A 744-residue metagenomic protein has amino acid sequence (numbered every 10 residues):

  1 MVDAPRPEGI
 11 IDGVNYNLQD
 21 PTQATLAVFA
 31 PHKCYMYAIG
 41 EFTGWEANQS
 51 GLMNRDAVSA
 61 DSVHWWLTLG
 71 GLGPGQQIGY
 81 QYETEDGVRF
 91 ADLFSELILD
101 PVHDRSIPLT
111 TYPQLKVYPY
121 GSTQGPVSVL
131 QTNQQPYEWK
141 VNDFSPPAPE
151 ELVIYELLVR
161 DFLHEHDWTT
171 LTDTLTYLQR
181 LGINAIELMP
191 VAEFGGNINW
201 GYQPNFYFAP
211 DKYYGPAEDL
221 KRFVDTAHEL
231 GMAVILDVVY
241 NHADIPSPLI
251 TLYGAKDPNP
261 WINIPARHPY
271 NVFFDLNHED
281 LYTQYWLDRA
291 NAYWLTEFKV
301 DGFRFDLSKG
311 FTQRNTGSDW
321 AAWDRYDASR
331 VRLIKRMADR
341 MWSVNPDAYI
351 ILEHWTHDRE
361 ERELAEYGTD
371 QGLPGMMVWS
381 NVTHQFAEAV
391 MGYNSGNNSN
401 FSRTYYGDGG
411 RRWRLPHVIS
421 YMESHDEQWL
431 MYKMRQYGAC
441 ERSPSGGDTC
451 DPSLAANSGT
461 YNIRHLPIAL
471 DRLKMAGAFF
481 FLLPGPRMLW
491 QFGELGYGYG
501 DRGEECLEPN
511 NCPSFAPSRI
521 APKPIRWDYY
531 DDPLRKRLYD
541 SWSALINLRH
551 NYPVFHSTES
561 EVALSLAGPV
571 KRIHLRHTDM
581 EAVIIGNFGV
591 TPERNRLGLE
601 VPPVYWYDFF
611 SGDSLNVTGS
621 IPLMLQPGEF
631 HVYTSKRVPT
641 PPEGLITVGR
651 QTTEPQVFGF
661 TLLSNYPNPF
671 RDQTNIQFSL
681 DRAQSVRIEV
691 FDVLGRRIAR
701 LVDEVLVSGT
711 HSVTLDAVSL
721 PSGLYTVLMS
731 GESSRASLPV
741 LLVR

Functional and structural regions predicted by a protein language model:
M1-Y37, A91-E151: Basic K/R-rich, polyanion-interacting modules in nucleoproteins and related proteins
D20, A27-Q77, E85-I107: Aromatic-rich carbohydrate-binding modules that target alpha-glucans
D100-P108, Y112-L115, P119, Q134-L152 (+2 more regions): Substrate-binding/active-site clefts of carbohydrate-active enzymes
K299, I334-E504, H550, V554-E561 (+3 more regions): Conserved alpha/beta catalytic core and glycan-binding cleft of carbohydrate-active enzymes
A521-L564, E629-V632: Aromatic- and carboxylate-lined catalytic core of secreted/periplasmic carbohydrate-active enzymes
T618-I646: C-terminal beta-strand-rich structural cap/linker in extracellular carbohydrate-active enzymes
V648-Y666, F670-F691, S712-A717, G731: Glycine-centered coil/turn sites that cap beta-strands in beta-rich domains
R700, T714, V718, S722-R744: C-terminal tail/sorting-segment detector
